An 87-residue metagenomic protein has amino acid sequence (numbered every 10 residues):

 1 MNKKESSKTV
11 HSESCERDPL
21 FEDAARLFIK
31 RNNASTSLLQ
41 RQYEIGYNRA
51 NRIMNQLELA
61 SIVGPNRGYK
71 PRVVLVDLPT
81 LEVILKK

Functional and structural regions predicted by a protein language model:
N2-K87: C-terminal intrinsically disordered, low-complexity extensions immediately downstream of enzyme catalytic cores
